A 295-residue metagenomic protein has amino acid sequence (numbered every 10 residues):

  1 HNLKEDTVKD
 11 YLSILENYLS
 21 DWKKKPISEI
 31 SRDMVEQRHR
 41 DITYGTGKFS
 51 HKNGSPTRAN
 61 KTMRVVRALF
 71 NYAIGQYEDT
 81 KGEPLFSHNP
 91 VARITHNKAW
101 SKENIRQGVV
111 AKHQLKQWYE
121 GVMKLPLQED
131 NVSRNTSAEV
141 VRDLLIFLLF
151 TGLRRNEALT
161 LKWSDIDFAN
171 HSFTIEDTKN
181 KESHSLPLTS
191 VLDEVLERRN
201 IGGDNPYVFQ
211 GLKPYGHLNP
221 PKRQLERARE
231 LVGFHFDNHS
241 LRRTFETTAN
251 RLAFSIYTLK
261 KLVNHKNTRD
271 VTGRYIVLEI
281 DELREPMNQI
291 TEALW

Functional and structural regions predicted by a protein language model:
H1-K52, A99: Basic/aromatic-enriched alpha-helical hairpins
I30, A138-R142, F234-L252: Short basic/aromatic active-site micro-motif
F49-S50, L148-L149, A249-R251: Short amphipathic helical patch at the helix-1/turn junction of helix-turn-helix
K52-V65, G75, P84-R155, L159 (+3 more regions): Basic, Lys/Arg- and aromatic-enriched nucleic-acid-binding interface segment
P84-H88, A92-K98, T151, N156 (+3 more regions): Conserved tyrosine-mediated DNA breakage-rejoining catalytic core shared by Y-recombinases
H88, D165-S172, F234-H235, F254-R274: Short, polar N-cap/turn motifs at the start of nucleic acid-interacting alpha helices
V109-K116, M123-L127, N170, T189-F234 (+1 more regions): Active-site/catalytic core of tyrosine-dependent DNA strand-transfer enzymes
D177-K181, V263-Q289: Catalytic-site neighborhood detector that most strongly recognizes the C-terminal catalytic loop/helix of tyrosine
